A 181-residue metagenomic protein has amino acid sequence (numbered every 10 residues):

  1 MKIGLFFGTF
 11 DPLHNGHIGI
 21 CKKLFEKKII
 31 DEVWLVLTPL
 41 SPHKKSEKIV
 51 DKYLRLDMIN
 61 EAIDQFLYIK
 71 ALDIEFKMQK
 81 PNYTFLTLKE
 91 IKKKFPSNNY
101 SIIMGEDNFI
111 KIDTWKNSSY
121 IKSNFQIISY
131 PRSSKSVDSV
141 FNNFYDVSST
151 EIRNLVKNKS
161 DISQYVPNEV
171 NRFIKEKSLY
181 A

Functional and structural regions predicted by a protein language model:
M1-A181: Nucleotidyltransferase catalytic core that binds NTPs
